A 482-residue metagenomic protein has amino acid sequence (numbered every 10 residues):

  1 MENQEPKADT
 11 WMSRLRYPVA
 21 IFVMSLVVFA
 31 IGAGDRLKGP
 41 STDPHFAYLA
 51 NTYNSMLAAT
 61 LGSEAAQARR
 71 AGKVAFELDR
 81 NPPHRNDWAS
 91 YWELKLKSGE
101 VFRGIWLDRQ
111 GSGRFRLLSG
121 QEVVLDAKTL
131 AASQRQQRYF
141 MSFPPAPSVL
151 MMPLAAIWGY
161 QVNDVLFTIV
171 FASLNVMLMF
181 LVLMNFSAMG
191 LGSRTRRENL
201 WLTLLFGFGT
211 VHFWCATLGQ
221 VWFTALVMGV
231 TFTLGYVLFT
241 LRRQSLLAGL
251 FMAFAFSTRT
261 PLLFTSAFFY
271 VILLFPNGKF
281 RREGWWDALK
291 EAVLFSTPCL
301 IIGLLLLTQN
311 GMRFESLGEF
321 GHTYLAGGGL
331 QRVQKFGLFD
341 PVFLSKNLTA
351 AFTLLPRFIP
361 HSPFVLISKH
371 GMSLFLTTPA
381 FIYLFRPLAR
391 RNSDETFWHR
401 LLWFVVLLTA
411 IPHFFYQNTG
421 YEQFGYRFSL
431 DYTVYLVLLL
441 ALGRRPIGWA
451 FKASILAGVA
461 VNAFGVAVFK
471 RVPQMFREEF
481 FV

Functional and structural regions predicted by a protein language model:
M1-V482: Membrane-proximal envelope and lipid/glycan-remodeling enzymes
